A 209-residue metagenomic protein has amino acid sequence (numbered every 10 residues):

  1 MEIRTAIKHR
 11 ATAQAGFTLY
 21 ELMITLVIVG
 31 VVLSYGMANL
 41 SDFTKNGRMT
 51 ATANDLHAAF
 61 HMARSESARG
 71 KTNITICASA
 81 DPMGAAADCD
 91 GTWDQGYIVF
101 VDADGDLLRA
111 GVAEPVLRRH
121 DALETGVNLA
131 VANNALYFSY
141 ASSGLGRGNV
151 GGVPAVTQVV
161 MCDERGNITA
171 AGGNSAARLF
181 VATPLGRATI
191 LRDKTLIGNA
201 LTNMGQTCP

Functional and structural regions predicted by a protein language model:
M1-F17: N-terminal leader/signal peptides at the extreme start of proteins
Q14, A103-D104, P184: Short, ordered coil/turn segments that flank beta-strands lining enzyme active or ligand-binding pockets
F17, D106-L108, N167, R187: Residue-level signal for well-ordered, solvent-exposed loop/turn and beta-edge residues enriched in charged/polar side
F17-G70: Aliphatic-rich helix starts adjacent to a transmembrane/signal segment
T72, Q95, A155-T157: Residues at beta-strand starts and edge strands
I74-S143, N199, G205, P209: Type IV pilin-like appendage domain
A132-P209: Cell-surface, membrane-associated systems
